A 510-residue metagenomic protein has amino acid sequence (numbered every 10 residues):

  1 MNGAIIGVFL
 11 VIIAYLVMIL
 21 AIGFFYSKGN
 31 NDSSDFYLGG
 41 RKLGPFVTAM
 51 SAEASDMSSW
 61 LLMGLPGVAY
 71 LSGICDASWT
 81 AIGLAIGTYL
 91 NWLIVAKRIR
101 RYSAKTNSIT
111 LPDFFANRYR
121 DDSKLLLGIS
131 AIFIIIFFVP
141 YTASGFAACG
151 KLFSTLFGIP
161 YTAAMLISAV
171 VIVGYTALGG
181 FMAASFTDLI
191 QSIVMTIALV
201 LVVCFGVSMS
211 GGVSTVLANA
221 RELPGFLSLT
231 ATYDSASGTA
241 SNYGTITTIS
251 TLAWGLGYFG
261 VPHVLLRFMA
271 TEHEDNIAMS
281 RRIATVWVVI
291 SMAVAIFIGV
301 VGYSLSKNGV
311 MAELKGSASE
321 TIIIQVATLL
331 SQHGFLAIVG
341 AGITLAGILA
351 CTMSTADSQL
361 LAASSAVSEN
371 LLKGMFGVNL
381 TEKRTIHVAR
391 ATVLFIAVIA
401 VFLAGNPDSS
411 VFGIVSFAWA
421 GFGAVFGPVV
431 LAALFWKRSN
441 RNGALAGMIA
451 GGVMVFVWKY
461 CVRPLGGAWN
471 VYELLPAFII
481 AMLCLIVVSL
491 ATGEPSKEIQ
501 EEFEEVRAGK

Functional and structural regions predicted by a protein language model:
M1-K510: Membrane-embedded helix-loop-helix hairpins and adjacent transmembrane boundary segments in multi-pass transporters
